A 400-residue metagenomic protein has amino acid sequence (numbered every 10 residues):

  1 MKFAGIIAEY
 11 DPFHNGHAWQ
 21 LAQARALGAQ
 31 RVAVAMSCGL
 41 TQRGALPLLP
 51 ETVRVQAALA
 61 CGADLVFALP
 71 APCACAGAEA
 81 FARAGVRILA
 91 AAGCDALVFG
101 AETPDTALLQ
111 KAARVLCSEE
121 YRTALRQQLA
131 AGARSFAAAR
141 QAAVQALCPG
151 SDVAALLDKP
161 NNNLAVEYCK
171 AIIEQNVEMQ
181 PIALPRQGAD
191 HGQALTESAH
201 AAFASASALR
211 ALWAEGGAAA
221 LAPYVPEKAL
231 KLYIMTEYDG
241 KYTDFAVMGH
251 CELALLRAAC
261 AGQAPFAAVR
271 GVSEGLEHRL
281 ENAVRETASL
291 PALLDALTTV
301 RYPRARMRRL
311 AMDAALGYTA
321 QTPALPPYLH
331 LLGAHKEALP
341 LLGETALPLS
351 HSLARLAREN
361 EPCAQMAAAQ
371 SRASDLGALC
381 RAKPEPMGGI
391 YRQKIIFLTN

Functional and structural regions predicted by a protein language model:
M1-R54: N-terminal catalytic cores of NTP/NDP-binding nucleotidyl/phosphoryl-transfer enzymes
I7-A8, T41-Q42, A58, P72-C73 (+1 more regions): Short, contiguous strand/loop micro-motifs
R25, L59, V86-A90: Non-catalytic positions within long, well-ordered alpha-helices that form the structural scaffold/packing of enzyme
Q30, D64, D95: Receiver (REC) domain switch/active-site residues of two-component response regulators
M36-L40, F67, C73: Glycine-rich phosphate/pyrophosphate-binding loops and their adjacent beta-strand/loop elements at enzyme active sites
P47-E51, L59, A78, A82: Generic structural signal for well-ordered secondary structure
V55-P70: A glycine-rich helix N-cap at a beta->alpha junction
A68-N400: Active-site cores that bind ATP or allylic diphosphates and position pyrophosphate for catalysis
